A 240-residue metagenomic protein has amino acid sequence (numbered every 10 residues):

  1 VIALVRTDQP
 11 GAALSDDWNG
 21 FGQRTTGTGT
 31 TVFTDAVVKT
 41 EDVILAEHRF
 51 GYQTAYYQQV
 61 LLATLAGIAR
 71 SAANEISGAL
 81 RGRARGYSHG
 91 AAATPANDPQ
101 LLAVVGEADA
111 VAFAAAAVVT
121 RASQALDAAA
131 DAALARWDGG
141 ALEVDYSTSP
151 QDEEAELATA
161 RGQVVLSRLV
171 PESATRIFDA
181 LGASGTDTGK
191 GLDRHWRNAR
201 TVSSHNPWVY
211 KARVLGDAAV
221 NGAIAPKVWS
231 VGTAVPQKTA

Functional and structural regions predicted by a protein language model:
V1-A13: A short core secondary-structure module
S15-N19: Short beta-alpha junctions and helix-cap segments that line functional grooves
G20-A116: Glycine-rich beta->alpha junctions and the first turn(s) of the following alpha-helix
L62, V105-A108, D152-A155, T159 (+1 more regions): Hydrophobic packing residues in well-ordered alpha-helices of helical domains and bundles
I68, E75, E107, V111-A114 (+5 more regions): Charged, amphipathic alpha-helical oligomerization/scaffolding segments
N74, G78-R81, A117-T120, Q124 (+5 more regions): Charged/polar positions within long, soluble alpha-helices
A114-V165, F178-A183: C-terminal helix-coil-helix/basic helical segment that borders enzyme active sites and/or dimer interfaces and provides
D179-A240: Glycine-rich phosphate/cofactor-binding loops in nucleotide/flavin-utilizing enzymes
